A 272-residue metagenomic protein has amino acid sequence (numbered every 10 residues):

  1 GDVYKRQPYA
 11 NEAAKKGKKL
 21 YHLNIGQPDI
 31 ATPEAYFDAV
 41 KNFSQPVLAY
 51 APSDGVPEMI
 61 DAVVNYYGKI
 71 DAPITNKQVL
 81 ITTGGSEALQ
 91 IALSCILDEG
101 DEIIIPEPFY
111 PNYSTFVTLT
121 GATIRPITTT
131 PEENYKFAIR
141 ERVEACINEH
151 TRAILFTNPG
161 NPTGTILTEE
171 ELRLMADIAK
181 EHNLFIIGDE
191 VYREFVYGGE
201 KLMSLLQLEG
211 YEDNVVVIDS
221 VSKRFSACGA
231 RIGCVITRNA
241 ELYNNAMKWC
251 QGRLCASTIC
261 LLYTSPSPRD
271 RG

Functional and structural regions predicted by a protein language model:
G1-Q7, Y263-D270: Conserved small/polar residues in nucleotide/adenosyl-binding loops
K5-G84, I91: N-terminal small-domain helix-loop-helix segment of the aminotransferase-like
A13-K16, T120, E181-H182: Helix C-cap/helix->beta junction micro-motif
P33, N214-S265, R269: PLP-dependent aminotransferase class I/II
I74-V79, E99-E102, H150, E212-V215: Short acidic capping loops at alpha-helix termini that bridge into adjacent secondary structure
Q78, C95-V117: Conserved PLP-anchoring active-site segment centered on the Schiff-base-forming lysine
L119-R125: A short helix-loop-beta submotif of the ANL/AMP-binding
T129-G198: Active-site phosphate-binding strand-loop segment of PLP-dependent enzymes
